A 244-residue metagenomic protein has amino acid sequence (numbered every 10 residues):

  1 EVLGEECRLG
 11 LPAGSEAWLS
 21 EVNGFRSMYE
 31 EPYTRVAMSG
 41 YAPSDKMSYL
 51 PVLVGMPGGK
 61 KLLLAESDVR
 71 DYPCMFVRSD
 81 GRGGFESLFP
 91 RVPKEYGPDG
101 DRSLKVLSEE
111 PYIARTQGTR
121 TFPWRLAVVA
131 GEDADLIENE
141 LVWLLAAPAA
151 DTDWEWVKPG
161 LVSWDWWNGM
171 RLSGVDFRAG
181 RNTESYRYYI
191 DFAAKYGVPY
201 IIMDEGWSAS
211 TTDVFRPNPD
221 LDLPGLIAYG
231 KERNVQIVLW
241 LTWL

Functional and structural regions predicted by a protein language model:
E1-A149: N-terminal accessory beta-strand-rich subdomains and adjacent acidic, glycine-rich linkers that precede catalytic cores
T34, D151, V214-N218: Short alpha-helical interface elements
P43, R115-Q117, T152, V175 (+2 more regions): Generic structural signal for short, flexible, solvent-exposed coil/loop and linker residues
G118-Y200: An acidic-aromatic substrate-binding cleft motif
V162-L244: Substrate-binding cleft of carbohydrate-active enzyme catalytic domains
